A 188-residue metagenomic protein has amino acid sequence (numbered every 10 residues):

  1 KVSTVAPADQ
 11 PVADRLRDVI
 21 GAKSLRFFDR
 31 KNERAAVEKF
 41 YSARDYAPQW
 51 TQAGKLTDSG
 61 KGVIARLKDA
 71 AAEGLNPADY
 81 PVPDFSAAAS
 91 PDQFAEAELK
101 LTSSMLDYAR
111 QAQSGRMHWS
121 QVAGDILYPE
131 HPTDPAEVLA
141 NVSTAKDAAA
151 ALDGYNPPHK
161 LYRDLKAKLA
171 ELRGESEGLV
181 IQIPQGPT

Functional and structural regions predicted by a protein language model:
K1-T188: Auxiliary tRNA-acceptor-end handling modules of aminoacyl-tRNA synthetases
